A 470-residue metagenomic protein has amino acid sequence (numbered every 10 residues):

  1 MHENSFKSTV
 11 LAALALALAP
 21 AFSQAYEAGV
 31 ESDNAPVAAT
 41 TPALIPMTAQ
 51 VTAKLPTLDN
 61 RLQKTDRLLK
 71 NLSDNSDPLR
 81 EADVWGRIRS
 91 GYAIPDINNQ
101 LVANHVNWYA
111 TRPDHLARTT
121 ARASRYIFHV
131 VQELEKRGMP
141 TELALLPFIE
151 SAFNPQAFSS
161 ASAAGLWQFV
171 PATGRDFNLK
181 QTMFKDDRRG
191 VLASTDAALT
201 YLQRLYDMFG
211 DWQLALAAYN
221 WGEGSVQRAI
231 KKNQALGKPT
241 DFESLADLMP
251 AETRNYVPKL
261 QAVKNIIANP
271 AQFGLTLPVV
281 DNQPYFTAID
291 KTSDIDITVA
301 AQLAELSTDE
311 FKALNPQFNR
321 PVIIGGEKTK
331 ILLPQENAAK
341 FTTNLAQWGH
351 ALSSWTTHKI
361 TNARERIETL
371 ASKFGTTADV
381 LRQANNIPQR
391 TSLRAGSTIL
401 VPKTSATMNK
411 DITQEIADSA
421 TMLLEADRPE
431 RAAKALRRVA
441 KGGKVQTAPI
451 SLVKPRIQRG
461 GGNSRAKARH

Functional and structural regions predicted by a protein language model:
H2-T9, A21-G138: An acidic, Gly/Ser/Thr/Pro-rich helix-cap/linker signature
L11-A19: Bacterial N-terminal signal peptides
K70-R125, K136-R137, Q181-F184, R188-M208 (+1 more regions): Extracytoplasmic and endomembrane cell-envelope/extracellular-matrix remodeling and assembly machinery
Q100-L101, A157-N178: Short, surface-exposed glycine/acidic/tryptophan-bearing loops
P140-P147, A164, W212-A217: Alpha-helical scaffolds flanking conserved acidic
L143, G174-D176, K231-Q234: Active-site-adjacent bridging/hinge elements
